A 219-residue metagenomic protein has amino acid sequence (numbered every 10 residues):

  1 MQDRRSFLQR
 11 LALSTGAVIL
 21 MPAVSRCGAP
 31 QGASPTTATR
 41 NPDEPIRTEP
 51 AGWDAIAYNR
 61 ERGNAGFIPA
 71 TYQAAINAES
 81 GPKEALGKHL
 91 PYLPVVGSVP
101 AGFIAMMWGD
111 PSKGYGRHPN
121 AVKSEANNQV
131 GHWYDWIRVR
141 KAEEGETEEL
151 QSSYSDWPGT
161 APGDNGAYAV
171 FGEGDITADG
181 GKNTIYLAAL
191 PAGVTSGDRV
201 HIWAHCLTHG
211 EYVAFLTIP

Functional and structural regions predicted by a protein language model:
M1-D3, T15: Secretory targeting signals
L8-G28: N-terminal export signals
A23-G87: C-terminal segment of N-terminal export signals and the immediately downstream linker at the start of the mature
M107-Q129: Short amphipathic, basic-aromatic surface patches that mediate peripheral association with negatively charged
R140-I185: Extended, solvent-exposed segments with strong compositional bias
P191-G197: Surface-exposed, short loops/turns at beta-strand junctions within beta-sandwich domains
G197-L207: Short, aromatic- and glycine-rich surface loops/edge beta-strands on solvent-exposed regions
L207-A214: Short acidic/polar inter-strand loop motif in beta-rich domains
